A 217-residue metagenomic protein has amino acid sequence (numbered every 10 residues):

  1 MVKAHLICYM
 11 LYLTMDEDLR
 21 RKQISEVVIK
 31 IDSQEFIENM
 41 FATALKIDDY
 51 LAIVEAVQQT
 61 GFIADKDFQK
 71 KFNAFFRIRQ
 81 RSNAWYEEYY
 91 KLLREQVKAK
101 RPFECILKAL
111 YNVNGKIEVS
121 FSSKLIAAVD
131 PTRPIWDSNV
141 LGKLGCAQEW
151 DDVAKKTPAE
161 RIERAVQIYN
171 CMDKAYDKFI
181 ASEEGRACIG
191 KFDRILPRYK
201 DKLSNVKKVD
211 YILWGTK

Functional and structural regions predicted by a protein language model:
V2-A4: Acidic, Ala/Val/Gly-enriched low-complexity intrinsically disordered segments
L6-N114, P131-K217: An N-terminal alpha-helical hairpin/helix-loop-helix interaction module that forms a charged, gly/pro-flexible surface
S122-A128: Contiguous, well-ordered alpha-helical segments that form the cores/surfaces of helical PPI scaffolds
